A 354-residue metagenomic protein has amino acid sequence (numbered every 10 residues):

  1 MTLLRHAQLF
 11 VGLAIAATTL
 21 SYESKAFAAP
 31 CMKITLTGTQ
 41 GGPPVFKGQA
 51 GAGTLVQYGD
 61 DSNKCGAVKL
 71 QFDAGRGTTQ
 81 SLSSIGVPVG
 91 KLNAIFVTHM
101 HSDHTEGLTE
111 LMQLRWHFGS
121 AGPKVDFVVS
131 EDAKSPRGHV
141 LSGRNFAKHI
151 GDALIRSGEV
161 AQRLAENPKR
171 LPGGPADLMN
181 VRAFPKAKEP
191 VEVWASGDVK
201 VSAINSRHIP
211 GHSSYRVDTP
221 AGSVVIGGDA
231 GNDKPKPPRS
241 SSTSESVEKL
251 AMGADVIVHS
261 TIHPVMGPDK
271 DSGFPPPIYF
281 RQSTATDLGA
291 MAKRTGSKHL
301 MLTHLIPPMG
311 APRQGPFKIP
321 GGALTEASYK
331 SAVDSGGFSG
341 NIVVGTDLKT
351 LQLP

Functional and structural regions predicted by a protein language model:
M1, A17-T18, I34, G38: Intrinsically disordered/low-complexity terminal segments and short unstructured peptides
M1-V11, S21-Y22: Bacterial N-terminal signal peptides that target proteins for export
G12, A16-A17, G227: Small side chains
A16-K25: C-terminal segment of classical bacterial N-terminal signal peptides
L20, P43, V265-M266, P308-G310 (+1 more regions): Flexible loop/turn segments at secondary-structure boundaries
F27-V224, K236, G315, T325-Q352: Binuclear metal-dependent hydrolase catalytic cores
G75-R76, D229, I262: Short glycine-/small-residue-rich Rossmann-like dinucleotide-binding loops
P210, S223, N232-T346: Cap/insert and terminal regions of metallo-dependent hydrolase folds
